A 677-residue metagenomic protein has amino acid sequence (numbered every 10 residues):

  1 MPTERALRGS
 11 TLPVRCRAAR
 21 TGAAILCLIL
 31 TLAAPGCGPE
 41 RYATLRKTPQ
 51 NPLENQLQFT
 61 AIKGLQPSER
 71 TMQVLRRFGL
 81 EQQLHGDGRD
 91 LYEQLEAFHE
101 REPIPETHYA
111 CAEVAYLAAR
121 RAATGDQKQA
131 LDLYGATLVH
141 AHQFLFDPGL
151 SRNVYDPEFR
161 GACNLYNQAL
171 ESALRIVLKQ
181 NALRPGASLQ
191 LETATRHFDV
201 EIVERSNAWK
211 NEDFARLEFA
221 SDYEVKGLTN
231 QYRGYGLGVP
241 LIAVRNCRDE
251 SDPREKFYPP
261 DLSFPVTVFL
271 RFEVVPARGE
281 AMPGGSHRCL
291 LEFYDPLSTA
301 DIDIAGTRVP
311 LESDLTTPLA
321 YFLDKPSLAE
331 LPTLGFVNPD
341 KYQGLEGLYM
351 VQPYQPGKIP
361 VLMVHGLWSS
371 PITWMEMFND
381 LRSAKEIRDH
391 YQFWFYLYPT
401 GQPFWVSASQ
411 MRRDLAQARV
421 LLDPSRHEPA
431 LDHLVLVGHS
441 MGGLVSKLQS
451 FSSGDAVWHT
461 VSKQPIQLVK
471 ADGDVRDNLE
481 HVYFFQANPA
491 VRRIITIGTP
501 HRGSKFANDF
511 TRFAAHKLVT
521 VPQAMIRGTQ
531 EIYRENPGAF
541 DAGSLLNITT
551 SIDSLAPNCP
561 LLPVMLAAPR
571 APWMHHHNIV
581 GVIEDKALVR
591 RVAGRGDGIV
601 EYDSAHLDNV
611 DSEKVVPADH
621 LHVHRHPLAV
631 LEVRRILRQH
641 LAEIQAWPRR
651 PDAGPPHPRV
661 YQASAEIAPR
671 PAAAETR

Functional and structural regions predicted by a protein language model:
M1-A18: N-terminal secretory signal peptides that target proteins for export/translocation
A33-G36: C-terminal motif of bacterial Sec signal peptides marking the signal peptidase cleavage site
G38-E102, T107, E113-Y116, A123-V361 (+3 more regions): Flexible, membrane-associating and regulatory peripheral segments of lipid-active enzymes
R70-R77, A122, P371-I372, F404 (+3 more regions): Short, solvent-exposed loop/turn elements at domain surfaces
A115-Q190, V361-L367, F393-T549, D597: Serine-dependent carboxylesterase/thioesterase catalytic core of lipase-like alpha/beta-hydrolase/SGNH enzymes
M375-Y391: Short amphipathic alpha-helix adjacent to the substrate-entry channel of hydrolases
L381, K385, L422, Q449 (+3 more regions): Active-site catalytic pocket residues across diverse enzymes, especially alpha/beta-hydrolases
H516-P671: C-terminal subdomain of alpha/beta-hydrolase-fold enzymes, centered on the catalytic histidine and its supporting
